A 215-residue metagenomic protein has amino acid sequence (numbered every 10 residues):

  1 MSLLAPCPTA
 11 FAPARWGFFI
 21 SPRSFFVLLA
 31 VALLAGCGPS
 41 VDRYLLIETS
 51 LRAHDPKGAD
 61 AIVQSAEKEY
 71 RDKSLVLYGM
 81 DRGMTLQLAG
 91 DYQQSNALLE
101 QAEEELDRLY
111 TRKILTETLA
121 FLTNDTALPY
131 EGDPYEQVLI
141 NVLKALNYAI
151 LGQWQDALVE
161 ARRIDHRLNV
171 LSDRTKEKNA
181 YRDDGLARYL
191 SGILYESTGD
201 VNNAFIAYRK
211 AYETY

Functional and structural regions predicted by a protein language model:
S24-A35: Bacterial N-terminal signal peptides
G36-P56, E67: Bacterial Sec signal peptide processing site at the extreme N-terminus
S40, V76-L77, E131-V138, K178 (+1 more regions): Start-of-helix signal in alpha-solenoid helical-repeat scaffolds, especially tetratricopeptide repeats
L45, D81, T85-L88, E136-L139 (+3 more regions): "A position-specific structural signal for the A-helix of alpha-solenoid helical repeats
V63-Q64, L99, L106, A161 (+3 more regions): Inward-facing hydrophobic residues that define packing positions of alpha-helical scaffold repeats
A66-K73, D107-T118, L122-G132, N169-A180: Flexible helix-coil transition and linker loops at the boundaries of alpha-helical arrays
